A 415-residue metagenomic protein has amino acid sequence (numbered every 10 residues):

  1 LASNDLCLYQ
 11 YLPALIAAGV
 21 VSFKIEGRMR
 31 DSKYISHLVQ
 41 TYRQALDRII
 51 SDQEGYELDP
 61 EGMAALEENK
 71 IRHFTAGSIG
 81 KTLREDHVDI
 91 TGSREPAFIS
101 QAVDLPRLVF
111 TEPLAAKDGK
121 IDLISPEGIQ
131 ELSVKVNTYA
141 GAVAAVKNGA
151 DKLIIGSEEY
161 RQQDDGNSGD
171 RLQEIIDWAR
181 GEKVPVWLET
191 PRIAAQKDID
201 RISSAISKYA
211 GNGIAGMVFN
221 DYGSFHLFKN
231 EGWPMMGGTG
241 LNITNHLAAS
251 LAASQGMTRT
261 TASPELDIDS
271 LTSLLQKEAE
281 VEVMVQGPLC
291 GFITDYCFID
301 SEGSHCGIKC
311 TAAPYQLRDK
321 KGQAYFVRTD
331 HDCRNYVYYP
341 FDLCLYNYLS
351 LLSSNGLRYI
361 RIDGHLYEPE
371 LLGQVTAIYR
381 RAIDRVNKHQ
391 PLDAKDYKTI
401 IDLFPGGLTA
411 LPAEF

Functional and structural regions predicted by a protein language model:
L1-S22, M29-L251, Q255-F415: Active-site pocket-lining/capping segments in soluble small-molecule metabolic enzymes
